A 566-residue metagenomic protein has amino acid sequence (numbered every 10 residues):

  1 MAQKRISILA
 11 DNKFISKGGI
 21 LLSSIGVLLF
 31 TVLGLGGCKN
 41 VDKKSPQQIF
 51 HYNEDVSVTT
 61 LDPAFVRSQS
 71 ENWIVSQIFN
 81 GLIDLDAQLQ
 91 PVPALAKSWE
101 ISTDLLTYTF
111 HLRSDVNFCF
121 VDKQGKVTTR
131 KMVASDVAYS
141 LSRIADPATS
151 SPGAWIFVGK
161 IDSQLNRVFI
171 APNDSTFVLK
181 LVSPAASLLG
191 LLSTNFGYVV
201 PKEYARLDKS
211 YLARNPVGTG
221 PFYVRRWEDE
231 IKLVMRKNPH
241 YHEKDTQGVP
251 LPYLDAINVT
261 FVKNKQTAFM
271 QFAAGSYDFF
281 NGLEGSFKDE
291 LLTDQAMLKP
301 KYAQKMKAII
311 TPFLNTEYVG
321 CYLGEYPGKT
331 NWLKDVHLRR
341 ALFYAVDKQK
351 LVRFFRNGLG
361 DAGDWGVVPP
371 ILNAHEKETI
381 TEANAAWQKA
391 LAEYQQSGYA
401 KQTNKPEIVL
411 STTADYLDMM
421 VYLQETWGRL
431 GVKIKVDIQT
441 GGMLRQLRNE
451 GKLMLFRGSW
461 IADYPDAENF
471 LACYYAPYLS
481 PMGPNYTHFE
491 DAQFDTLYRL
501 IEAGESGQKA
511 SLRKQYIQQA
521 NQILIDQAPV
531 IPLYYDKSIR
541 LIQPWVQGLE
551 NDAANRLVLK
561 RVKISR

Functional and structural regions predicted by a protein language model:
K39-V41, H337-R340, V352-F355, K433-L444 (+1 more regions): Extracytoplasmic/peripheral linker and loop segments enriched in polar/acidic and small residues with frequent Thr/Pro
N53-T103, S142, T149, V217: N-terminal lobe/hinge region of extracytoplasmic solute-binding protein
E100, D136, A145, T149-K202 (+1 more regions): Surface-exposed binding/hinge segments that line and control ligand-binding clefts or catalytic entry sites
C119, K180-V199, A213-T267, L292-T316: Aromatic-rich, solvent-exposed beta-strand/loop patch
V133-Y139, D174-V178, G220-P221, L251-A256 (+4 more regions): Alpha-helical secondary-structure segments
F222, G328-K329, K334, D361-S397 (+2 more regions): Structural transition elements
D361, P369-L372, A392-D463, Y486 (+1 more regions): Ligand/substrate-recognition segments at binding pockets and active sites
R540-R566: Long beta-strand-rich cores associated with HINT superfamily self-processing modules
